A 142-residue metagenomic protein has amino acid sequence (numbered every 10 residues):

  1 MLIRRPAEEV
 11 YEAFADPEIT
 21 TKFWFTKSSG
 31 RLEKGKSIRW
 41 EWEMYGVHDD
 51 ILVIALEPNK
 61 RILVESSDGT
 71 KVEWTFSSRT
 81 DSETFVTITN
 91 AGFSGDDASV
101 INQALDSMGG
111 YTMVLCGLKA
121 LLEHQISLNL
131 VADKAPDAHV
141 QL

Functional and structural regions predicted by a protein language model:
M1-S29, Q141-L142: Hydrophobic ligand-binding cavity/cleft-lining segments
L2-P6, E41-E43, S77, T89-F93: Solvent-exposed residues in well-ordered beta-strands and their adjoining turns, especially edge/terminal strands
A7-E8, I54-N59, F76-F85: A short, structured loop/turn motif at beta-sheet edges
V10-F14, T20, I38, V53 (+4 more regions): Hydrophobic pocket/interface hotspot
A15-D16, F25, P58, C116 (+1 more regions): Residues at helix-coil transition
T21-K71: Glycine-rich portal/gate segments that line the openings of hydrophobic small-molecule binding cavities
E65-M113, L118, V131: Beta-strand/loop substructures that line and gate deep hydrophobic ligand-binding cavities in soluble
A120-L142: Short, highly charged C-terminal tails/helix-capping segments
